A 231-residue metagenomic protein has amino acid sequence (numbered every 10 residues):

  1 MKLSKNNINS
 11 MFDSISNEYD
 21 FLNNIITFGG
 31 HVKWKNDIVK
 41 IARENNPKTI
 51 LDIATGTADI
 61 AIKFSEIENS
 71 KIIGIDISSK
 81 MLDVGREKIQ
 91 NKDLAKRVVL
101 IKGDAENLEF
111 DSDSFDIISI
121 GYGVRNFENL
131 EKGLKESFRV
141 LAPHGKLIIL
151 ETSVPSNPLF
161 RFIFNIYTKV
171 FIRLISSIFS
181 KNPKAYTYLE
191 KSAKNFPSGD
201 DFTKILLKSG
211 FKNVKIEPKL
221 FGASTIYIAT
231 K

Functional and structural regions predicted by a protein language model:
M1-D20, T168, F179: N-terminal, positively charged/glycine-rich alpha-helical extensions of SAM-dependent methyltransferases
N6-N7, L150, V154-I205, S209 (+1 more regions): C-terminal alpha-helical "lid/dimerization" subdomain adjacent to the S-adenosyl-L-methionine
T27-K48, K63: Conserved alpha-helix/loop element of class I SAM-dependent methyltransferases that forms part of the SAM/SAH-binding
T49-N107: Class I SAM-dependent methyltransferase SAM/SAH-binding core
E106-I117: A short acidic, Gly/Pro-enriched loop at the edge of an enzyme's catalytic core that lines a small-molecule cofactor
D116-L130: A short SAM/SAH-binding and catalytic strip from SAM-dependent methyltransferases
E131-P143: A short glycine-rich, Lys/Arg-flanked "PGG" loop and its adjoining helix->strand segment in the class I
S209-K231: Core SAM-dependent methyltransferase catalytic element
